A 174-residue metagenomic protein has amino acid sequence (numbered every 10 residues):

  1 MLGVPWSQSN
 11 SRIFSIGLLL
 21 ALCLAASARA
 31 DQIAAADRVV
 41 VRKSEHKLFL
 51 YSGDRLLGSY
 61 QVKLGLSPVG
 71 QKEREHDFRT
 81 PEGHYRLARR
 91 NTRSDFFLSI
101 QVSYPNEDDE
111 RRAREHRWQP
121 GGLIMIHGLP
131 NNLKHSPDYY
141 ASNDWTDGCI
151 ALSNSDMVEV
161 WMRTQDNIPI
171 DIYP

Functional and structural regions predicted by a protein language model:
L2-I16: Bacterial N-terminal signal peptides that target proteins for export
S15-A25: Bacterial N-terminal signal peptides
A26-A30: Sec/Tat signal peptide C-region and signal peptidase I cleavage site
D31-D37, S44, L64-R89, E107-R112 (+1 more regions): N-terminal post-signal-peptidase region of extra-cytosolic proteins
A34, N91-P174: Exported/periplasmic cell-wall-interacting domains
R38, S59-Q61, H84, L123 (+1 more regions): Well-ordered beta-strand positions in beta-sheet-rich domains
F49-Y51: Core beta-strand residues in small-molecule sensory/regulatory alpha/beta domains
R55-S67: Short Gly/aromatic-enriched secondary-structure transition segments
